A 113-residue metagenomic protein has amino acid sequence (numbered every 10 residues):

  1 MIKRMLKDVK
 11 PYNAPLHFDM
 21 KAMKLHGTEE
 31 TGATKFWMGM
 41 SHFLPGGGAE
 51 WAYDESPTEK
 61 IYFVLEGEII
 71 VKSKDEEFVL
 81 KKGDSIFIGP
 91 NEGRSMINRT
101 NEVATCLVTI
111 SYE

Functional and structural regions predicted by a protein language model:
M1-K35, E50-W51: A short, N-terminal "cap"/entry segment at the start of jelly-roll beta-barrel domains of the cupin/DSBH fold
K24-G27, G39-S56, P90: Conserved short histidine dyad/triad with adjacent acidic residue
G32-T34, F43-A49, E68, Y112-E113: Short, charged/polar surface micro-motifs in flexible loops or helix N-caps
K35-F36, E55, T100-N101: Short glycine/proline-enriched turns and hinge-like loops at secondary-structure junctions
H42-F43, D54-V71: Short, conserved beta-strand element in jelly-roll/cupin
G48-E50, I70, I86, N91-M96: Histidine-centered metal-chelating micro-motifs
D75-P90: Short acidic-glycine-tyrosine-enriched beta hairpin
P90-E113: Ligand-binding loop in jelly-roll beta-barrel domains
